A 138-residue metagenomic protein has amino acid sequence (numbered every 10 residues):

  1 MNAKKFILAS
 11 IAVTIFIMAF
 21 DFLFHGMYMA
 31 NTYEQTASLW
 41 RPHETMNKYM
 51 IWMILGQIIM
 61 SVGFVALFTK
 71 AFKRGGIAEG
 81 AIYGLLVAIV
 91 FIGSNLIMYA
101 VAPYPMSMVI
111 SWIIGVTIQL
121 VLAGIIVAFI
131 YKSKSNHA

Functional and structural regions predicted by a protein language model:
M1-A138: Juxtamembrane/disordered regions of integral membrane proteins
